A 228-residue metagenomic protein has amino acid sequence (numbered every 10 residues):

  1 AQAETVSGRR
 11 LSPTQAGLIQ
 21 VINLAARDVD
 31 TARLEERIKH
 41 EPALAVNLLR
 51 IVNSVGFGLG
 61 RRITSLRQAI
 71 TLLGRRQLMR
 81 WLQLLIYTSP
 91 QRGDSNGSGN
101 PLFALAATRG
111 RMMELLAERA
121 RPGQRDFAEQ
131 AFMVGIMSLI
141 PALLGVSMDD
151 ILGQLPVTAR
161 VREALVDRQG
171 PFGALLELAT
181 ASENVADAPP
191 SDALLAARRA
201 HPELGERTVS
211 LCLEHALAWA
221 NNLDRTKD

Functional and structural regions predicted by a protein language model:
A1-D228: Conserved alpha-helical "signature site" that marks functionally important helical segments or helix/loop junctions
